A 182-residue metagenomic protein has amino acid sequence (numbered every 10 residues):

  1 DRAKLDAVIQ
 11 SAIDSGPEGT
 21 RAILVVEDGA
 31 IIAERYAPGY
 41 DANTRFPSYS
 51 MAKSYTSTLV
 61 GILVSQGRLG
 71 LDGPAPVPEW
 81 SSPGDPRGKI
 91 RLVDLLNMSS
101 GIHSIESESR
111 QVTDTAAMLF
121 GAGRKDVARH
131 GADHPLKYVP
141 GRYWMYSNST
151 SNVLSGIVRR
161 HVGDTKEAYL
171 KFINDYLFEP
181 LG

Functional and structural regions predicted by a protein language model:
D1-V25: Beta-lactamase-like hydrolase cores
G16-E18, G39-Y40, D85-I90, A122-G123 (+1 more regions): Extracellular/periplasmic catalytic domains that process cell-envelope and extracellular macromolecules
G29, F46-D72, L95, L154-V158: Active-site SXXK
A33, A37-D41, R45: A short acidic/small-residue loop/turn micro-motif
N43-R45, S107-G182: Catalytic-site signature segments of enzymes, centered on catalytic residues
P47, S65-H103, D133, G163-G182: Active-site helix/loop module of the DD-peptidase/beta-lactamase fold, centered on the serine-lysine SxxK catalytic
Y49-Y55, R87-I90, W144-N152: Aromatic- and histidine-enriched alpha-helix N-cap/loop-to-helix transition segments that scaffold the rims
